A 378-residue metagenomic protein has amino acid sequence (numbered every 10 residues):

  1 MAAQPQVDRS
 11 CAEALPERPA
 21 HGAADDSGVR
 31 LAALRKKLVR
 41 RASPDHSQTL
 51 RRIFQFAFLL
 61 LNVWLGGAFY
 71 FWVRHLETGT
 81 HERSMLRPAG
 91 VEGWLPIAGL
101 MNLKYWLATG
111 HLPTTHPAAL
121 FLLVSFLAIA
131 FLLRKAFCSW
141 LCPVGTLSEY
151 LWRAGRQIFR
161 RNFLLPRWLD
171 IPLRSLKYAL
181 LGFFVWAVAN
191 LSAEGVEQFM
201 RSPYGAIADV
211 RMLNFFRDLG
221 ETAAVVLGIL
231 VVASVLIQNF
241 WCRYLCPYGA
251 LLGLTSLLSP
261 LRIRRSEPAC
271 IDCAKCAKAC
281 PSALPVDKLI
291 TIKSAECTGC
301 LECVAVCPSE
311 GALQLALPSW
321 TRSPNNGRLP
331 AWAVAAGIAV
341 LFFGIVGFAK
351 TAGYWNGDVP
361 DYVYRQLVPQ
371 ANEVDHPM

Functional and structural regions predicted by a protein language model:
A2-K278, V286-L289, A295, A305 (+1 more regions): Non-ligating segments of multi-cofactor redox enzymes
C297, L301: Cysteine-rich micro-motifs
